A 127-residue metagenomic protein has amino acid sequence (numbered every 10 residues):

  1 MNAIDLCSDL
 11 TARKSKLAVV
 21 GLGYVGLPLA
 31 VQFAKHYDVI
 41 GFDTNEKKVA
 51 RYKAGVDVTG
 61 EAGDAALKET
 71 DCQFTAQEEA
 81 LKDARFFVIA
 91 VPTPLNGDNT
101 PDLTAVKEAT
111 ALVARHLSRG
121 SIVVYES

Functional and structural regions predicted by a protein language model:
M1-S127: Structural/interface elements that position substrates and couple domains in central-metabolism enzymes
